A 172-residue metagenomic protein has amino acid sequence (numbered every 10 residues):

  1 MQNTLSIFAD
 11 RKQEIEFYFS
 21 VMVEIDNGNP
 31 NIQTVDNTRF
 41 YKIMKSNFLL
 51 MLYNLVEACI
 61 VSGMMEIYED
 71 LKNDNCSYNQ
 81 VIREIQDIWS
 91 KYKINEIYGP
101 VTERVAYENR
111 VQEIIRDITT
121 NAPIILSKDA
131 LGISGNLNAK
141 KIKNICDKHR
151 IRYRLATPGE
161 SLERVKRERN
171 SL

Functional and structural regions predicted by a protein language model:
M1-N47, M64-M65, N75-E84: Charged alpha-helical initiation segments
Q2-E24, K140-S171: Polyanionic, low-complexity intrinsically disordered segments
E16, V56-E57: Structural signal for well-ordered, non-membrane alpha-helices
F40-M44, F48, L52, S161-R164: Secondary-structure capping and boundary motifs in well-ordered enzyme cores
M51-L52, C59, G63-L162: Helix-loop junctions and short alpha-helical segments
